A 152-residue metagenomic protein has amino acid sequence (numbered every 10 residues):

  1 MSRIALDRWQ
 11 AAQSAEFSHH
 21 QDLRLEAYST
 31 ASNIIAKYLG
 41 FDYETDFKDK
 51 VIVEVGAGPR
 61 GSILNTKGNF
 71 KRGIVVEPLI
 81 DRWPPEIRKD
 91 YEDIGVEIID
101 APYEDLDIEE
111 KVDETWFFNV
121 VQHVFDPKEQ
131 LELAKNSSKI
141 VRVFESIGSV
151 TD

Functional and structural regions predicted by a protein language model:
M1-R24: N-terminal, positively charged/glycine-rich alpha-helical extensions of SAM-dependent methyltransferases
A27-D49: Conserved alpha-helix/loop element of class I SAM-dependent methyltransferases that forms part of the SAM/SAH-binding
F47-G58: Conserved class I S-adenosyl-L-methionine
A57-D105: Class I SAM-dependent methyltransferase SAM/SAH-binding core
W116: A conserved beta-strand element that flanks and buttresses the S-adenosyl-L-methionine
V120: Hydrophobic adenine-recognition pocket in adenosine-nucleotide-binding enzymes
H123-A134: A short, conserved alpha-helix within the catalytic core of class I
I140-S149: Conserved beta-strand signature within the Rossmann-like core of class I S-adenosyl-L-methionine
